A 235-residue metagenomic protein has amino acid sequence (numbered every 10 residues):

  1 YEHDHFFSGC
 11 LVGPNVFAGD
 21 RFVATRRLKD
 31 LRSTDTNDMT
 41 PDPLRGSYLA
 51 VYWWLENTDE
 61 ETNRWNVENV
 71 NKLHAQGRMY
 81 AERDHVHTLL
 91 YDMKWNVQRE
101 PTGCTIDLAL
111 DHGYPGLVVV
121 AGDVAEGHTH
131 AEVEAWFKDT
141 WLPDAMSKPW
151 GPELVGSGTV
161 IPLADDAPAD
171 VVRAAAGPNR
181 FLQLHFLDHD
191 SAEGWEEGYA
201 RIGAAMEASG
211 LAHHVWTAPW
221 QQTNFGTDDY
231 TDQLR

Functional and structural regions predicted by a protein language model:
E2-R235: Macromolecular interaction modules
